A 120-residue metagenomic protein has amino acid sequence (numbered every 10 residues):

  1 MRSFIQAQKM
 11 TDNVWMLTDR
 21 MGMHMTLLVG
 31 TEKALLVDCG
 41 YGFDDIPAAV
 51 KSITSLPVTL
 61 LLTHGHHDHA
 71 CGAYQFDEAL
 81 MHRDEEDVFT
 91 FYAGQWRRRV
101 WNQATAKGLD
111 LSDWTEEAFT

Functional and structural regions predicted by a protein language model:
R2-S3, L60: Short acidic, Pro/Gly- and aromatic-enriched capping/linker segments at domain boundaries
S3-S52: Conserved beta-strand hairpin/beta-sheet module of binuclear metal-dependent hydrolase folds, prominently
G42-T120: Active-site HxH/HxHxD metal-binding segment of metal-dependent hydrolases
